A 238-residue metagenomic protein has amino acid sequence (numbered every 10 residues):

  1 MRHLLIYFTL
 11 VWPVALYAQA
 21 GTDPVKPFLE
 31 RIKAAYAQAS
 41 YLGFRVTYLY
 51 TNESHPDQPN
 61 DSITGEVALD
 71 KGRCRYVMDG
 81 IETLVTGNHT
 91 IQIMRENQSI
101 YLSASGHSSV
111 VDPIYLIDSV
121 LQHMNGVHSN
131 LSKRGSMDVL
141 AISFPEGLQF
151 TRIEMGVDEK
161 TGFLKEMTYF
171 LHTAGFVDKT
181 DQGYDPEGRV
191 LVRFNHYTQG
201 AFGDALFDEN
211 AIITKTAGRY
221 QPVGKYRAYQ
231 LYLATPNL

Functional and structural regions predicted by a protein language model:
M1-T22: Bacterial Sec-dependent N-terminal signal peptides
A15-Q58, P222-L238: N-terminal leader/targeting segments and the immediate start of mature chains
Y41-R45, L69-Y76, R134-I142, L164-E166: Short, hydrophobic/aromatic-rich segments at coil-to-beta transitions
N60-I63, M78-D79, T86-G87, L148-E154 (+1 more regions): Short, surface-exposed coil-to-beta transition loops
I63-V67, S129, R152-V157, V192-T198: Hydrophobic/aromatic beta-strand elements that line small-molecule binding cavities or substrate pockets in beta-rich
E66-P113: An acidic-aromatic
L116-F176, L233-N237: Extended beta-strand-rich segments in extracellular/periplasmic secretory proteins, especially within noncatalytic
T161-L238: Non-transmembrane domains of secretory- and envelope-associated proteins
